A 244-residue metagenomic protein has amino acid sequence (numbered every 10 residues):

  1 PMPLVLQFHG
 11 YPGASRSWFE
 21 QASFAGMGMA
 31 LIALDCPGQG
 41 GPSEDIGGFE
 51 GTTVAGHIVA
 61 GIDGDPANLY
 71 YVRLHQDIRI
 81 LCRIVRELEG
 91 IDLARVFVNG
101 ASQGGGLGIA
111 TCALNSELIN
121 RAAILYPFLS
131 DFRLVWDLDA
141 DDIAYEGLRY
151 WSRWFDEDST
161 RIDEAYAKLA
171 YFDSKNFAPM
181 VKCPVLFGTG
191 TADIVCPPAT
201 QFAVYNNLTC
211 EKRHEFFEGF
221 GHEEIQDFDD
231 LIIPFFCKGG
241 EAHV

Functional and structural regions predicted by a protein language model:
M2-Y11, L31: Short beta-strand element of the alpha/beta-hydrolase
R16, A22-S23, A30-Q76: Cap/lid segment of the alpha/beta-hydrolase catalytic domain
H57-S102: Gly/Ser-rich "nucleophile elbow"/oxyanion-hole loop immediately N-terminal to the catalytic nucleophile in hydrolases
A110-S159, E224: Hydrolase active-site cap/lid region
V181, F187-T189, D193: Short beta-strand/loop motif that positions the catalytic acidic residue of the alpha/beta-hydrolase fold
C183, P197-N206: Short alpha-helix in the alpha/beta-hydrolase fold that links the catalytic acid
T191-C196, E223: Acidic catalytic loop of the alpha/beta-hydrolase fold
F216-I233: Histidine-bearing beta->alpha loop at or near hydrolase active sites
